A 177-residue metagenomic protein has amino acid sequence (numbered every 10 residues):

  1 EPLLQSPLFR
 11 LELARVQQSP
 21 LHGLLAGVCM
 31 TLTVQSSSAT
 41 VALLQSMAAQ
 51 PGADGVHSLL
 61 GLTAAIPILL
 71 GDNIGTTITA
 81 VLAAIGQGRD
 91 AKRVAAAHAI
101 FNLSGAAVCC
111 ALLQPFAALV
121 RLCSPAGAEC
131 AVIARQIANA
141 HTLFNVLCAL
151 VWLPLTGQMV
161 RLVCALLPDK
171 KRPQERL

Functional and structural regions predicted by a protein language model:
E1-C29, M47: Helix-loop-helix hairpins and the membrane-proximal interhelical loops of multi-pass alpha-helical transport proteins
P2-S6, M47-Q50, V81-I85, L119 (+2 more regions): Change "in soluble alpha/beta enzymes" to "in soluble alpha/beta proteins
R15, S19, G27, T31 (+5 more regions): Alpha-helical transmembrane segments of multi-pass membrane proteins, especially transporters and channels
H22, A26, V34-S38, G157-V160: Long hydrophobic segments that form regular secondary structure
T31-T76, A84-D90, A96, L119-G127: Membrane-interfacial helix-loop connectors
V34-S38, L70-T79, I100-F116, A140-C148: Membrane-embedded alpha-helical segments of transport systems, primarily multispan ion/solute transporters
P51-S58, L82-A91, A107-L143, W152-R161: Transmembrane helix-loop junctions at the membrane interface of multipass transporters and ion channels
V146, T156-L177: Non-transmembrane accessory domains of multi-pass membrane transporters/channels
